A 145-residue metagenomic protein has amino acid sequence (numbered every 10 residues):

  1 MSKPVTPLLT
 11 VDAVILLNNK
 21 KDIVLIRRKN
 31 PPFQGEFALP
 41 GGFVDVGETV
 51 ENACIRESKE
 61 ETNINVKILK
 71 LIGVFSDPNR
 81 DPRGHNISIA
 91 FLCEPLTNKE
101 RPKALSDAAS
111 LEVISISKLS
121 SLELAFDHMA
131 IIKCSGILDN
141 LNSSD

Functional and structural regions predicted by a protein language model:
M1-I23, S88-L92: Conserved N-terminal beta-strand and adjoining loop/helix that marks the start of the Nudix/MutT-like hydrolase domain
L8-T10, Q34, L39, V66 (+1 more regions): Short connector loops at helix/strand junctions that flank enzyme active sites, especially segments positioning acidic
N19, K29-N30, F75, T97: Short, flexible active-site-adjacent loop segments at beta-strand->alpha-helix junctions, enriched in small/polar
K20-R27, E100-S106: Short, well-ordered strand-loop elements centered on a beta-strand within folded domains, enriched for acidic residues
K21-E60: Conserved Nudix-box catalytic region and its N-terminal flanking loop in Nudix hydrolases and closely related
V44-K67, F75-I131: Unchanged
M129-D145: Charged phosphate-binding loop/patch that engages nucleotide di/tri-phosphates or the phosphate backbone of nucleic
